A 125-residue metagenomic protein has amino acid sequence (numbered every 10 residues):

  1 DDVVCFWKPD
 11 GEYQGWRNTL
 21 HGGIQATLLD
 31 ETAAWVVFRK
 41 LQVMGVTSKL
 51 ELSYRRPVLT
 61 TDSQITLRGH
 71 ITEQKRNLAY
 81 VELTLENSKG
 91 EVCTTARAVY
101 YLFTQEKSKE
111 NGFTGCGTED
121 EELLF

Functional and structural regions predicted by a protein language model:
D1-L20: Catalytic strand-loop segment that frames the active site of acyl-thioester-processing enzymes
D1-V4, Q64, L78: A generic structural signal for beta-strand entry/edge sites
W7-P9, Y54, L102: Hydrophobic residues in beta-strands and at strand termini
T19-I24, L41: A short beta-loop-beta micro-motif enriched in histidine and acidic residues
I24-L28, T32: Short amphipathic alpha-helical face segments that pack within enzyme cores and frequently flank/anchor catalytic
T32-T66, I71, R97: Hydrophobic beta-strand-centered segment that forms part of the acyl-chain substrate-binding groove
V58-T61, I71-F125: HotDog/MaoC-like acyl-thioester-processing domains
